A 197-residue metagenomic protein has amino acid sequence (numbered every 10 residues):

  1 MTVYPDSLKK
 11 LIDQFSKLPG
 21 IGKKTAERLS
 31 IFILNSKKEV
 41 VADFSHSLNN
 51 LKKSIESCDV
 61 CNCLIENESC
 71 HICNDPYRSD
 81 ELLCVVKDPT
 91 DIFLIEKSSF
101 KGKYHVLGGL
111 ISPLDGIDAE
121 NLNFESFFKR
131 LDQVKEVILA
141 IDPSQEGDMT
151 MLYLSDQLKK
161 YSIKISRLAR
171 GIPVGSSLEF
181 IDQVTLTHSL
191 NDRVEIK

Functional and structural regions predicted by a protein language model:
T2-L8, K17, S30-C84, D88-I92: Cys/His-rich Zn2+-binding cysteine-cluster or related metal-binding knuckle/ribbon modules and their
L8-K17, E27-S36, L152-L168, V184: S-adenosyl-L-methionine-dependent methyltransferase catalytic core, i.e., the SAM/SAH-binding region
Q14, L18, S36, L51 (+9 more regions): Conserved, well-folded catalytic cores of nucleic-acid-processing and energy-transducing macromolecular machines
P19, K38, L51, C63 (+3 more regions): Conserved phosphate/pyrophosphate-binding and hydrolysis machinery centered on Walker-type P-loop NTPases, extending
A26, D75-S144: Extended interfacial segments that mediate partner engagement and assembly in macromolecular machines
V40, S45-L48, D59, H71-D75 (+5 more regions): Core recognition of P-loop NTPase motor domains used across DNA-transaction enzymes
K101, F128-K197: Long C-terminal interaction/binding lobes of large macromolecular proteins
